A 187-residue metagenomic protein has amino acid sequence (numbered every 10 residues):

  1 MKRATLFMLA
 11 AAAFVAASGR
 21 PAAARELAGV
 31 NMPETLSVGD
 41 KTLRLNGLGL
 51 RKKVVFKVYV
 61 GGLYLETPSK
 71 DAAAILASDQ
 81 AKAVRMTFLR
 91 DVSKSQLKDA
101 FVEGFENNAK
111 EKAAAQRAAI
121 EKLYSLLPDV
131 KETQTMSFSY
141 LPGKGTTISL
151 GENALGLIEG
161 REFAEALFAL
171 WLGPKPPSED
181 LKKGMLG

Functional and structural regions predicted by a protein language model:
M1-M8: Bacterial N-terminal signal peptides that target proteins for export
F14-P21: C-terminal segment of classical bacterial N-terminal signal peptides
A23-A77, E111: N-terminal secretory signal peptides
E34-L36, G145-I148: Short polybasic amphipathic segments
P68-G143: Mid-length scaffold segments of soluble, non-membrane domains
L150-E152: Short strand-turn-strand beta-turns centered on an Asx-Gly dipeptide
L155-L181: Flexible glycine-rich active-site/ligand-binding loops centered on an Asp-His dyad
L186-G187: Short, solvent-exposed mixed-charge patches
